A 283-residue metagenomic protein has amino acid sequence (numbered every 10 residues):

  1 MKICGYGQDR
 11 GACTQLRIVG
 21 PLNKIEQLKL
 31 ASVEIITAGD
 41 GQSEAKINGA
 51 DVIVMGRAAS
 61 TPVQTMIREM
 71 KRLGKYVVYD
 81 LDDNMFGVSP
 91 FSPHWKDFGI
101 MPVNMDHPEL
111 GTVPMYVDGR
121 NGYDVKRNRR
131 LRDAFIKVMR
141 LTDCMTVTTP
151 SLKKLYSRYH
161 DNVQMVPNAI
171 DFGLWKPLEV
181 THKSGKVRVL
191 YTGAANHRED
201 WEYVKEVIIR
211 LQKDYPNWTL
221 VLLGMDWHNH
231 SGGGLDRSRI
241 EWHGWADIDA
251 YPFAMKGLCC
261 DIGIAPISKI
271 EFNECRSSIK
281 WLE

Functional and structural regions predicted by a protein language model:
M1-M55: N-terminal pre-catalytic "stem/leader" segment of glycosyltransferase-like enzymes
G5, D9-L28, N168-L178, H182-G257: Conserved catalytic-core segment of nucleotide-activated headgroup transferases in glycan assembly
K46-V63, V78-D80: Short N-terminal targeting/anchoring amphipathic segment
N48, R68-R72, M85, I100-C144: Membrane-proximal helix-turn-helix segments that form the acceptor-binding/catalytic region of lipid-linked
I53, M145, D261-G263: Hydrophobic acceptor-binding patch used for acceptor engagement in glycosyltransferases
R57-R72, M85-K96: An aromatic- and histidine-rich active-site surface loop
G87, N196-E199, W245-E283: Nucleotide-sugar-dependent
R140-P177: Donor nucleotide-sugar binding/catalytic pocket of nucleotide-sugar-dependent glycosyltransferases
